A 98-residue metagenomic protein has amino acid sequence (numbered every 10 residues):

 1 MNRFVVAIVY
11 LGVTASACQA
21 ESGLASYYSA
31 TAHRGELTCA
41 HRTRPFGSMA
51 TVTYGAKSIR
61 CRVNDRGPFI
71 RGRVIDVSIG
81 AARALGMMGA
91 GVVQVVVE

Functional and structural regions predicted by a protein language model:
N2-G12, A17-E98: Secreted/periplasmic proteins
